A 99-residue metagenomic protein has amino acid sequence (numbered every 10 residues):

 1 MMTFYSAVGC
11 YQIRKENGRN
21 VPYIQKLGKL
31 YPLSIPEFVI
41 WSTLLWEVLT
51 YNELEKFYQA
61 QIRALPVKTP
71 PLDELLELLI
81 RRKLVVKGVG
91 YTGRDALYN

Functional and structural regions predicted by a protein language model:
M1-G28, K83-N99: Long, low-complexity, charged/polar intrinsically disordered regions in eukaryotic proteins
K29-N99: Long, charge-rich, low-complexity alpha-helical segments
